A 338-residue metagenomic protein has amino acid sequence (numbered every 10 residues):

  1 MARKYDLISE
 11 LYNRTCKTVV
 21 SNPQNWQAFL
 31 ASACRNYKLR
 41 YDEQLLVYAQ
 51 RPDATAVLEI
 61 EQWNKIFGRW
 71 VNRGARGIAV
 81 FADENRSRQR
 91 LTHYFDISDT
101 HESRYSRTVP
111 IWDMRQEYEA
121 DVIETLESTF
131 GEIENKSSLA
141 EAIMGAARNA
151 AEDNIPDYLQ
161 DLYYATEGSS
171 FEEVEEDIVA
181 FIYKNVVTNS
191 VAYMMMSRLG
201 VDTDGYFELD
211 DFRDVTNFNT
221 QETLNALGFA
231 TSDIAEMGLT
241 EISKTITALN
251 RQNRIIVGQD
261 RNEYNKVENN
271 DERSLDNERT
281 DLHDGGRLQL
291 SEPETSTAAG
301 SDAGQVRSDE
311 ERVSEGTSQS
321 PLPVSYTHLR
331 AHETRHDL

Functional and structural regions predicted by a protein language model:
M1-S325, L329-R330: N-terminal accessory/interface modules of nucleic-acid-binding and processing proteins
H328-L338: Single conserved hydrophobic/aromatic residue that forms the stacking wall/gate of nucleotide- or nucleobase-binding
